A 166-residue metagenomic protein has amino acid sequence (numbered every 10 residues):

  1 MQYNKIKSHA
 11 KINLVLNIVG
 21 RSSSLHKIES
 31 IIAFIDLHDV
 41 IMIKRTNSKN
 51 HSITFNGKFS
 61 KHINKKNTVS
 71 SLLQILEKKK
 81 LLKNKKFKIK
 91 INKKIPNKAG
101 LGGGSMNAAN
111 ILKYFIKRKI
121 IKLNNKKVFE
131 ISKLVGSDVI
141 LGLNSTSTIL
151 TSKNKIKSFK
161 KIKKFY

Functional and structural regions predicted by a protein language model:
Q2-A33, I121-Y166: ATP-dependent small-molecule kinase catalytic core of the GHMP/sugar-kinase superfamily and closely related
Y3-K83: N-terminal beta-alpha supersecondary unit
I53-F55, I89-I91, L150: Generic preference for hydrophobic
F55-K58, N92, G142-N144: Conserved beta-strand termini and adjacent loop/short-helix elements that scaffold enzyme active sites in alpha/beta
L73-L76, K80, K93-I95, S105 (+2 more regions): Generic hydrophobic/packing signal
K80-K88, Y114-V135: Phosphate-handling active-site elements
F87-A99: Short pre-catalytic strand/loop immediately N-terminal to key active-site residues, enriched for Gly-Thr
A99-V128, L141-L143: DPxDG-like acidic metal-binding loop motif
